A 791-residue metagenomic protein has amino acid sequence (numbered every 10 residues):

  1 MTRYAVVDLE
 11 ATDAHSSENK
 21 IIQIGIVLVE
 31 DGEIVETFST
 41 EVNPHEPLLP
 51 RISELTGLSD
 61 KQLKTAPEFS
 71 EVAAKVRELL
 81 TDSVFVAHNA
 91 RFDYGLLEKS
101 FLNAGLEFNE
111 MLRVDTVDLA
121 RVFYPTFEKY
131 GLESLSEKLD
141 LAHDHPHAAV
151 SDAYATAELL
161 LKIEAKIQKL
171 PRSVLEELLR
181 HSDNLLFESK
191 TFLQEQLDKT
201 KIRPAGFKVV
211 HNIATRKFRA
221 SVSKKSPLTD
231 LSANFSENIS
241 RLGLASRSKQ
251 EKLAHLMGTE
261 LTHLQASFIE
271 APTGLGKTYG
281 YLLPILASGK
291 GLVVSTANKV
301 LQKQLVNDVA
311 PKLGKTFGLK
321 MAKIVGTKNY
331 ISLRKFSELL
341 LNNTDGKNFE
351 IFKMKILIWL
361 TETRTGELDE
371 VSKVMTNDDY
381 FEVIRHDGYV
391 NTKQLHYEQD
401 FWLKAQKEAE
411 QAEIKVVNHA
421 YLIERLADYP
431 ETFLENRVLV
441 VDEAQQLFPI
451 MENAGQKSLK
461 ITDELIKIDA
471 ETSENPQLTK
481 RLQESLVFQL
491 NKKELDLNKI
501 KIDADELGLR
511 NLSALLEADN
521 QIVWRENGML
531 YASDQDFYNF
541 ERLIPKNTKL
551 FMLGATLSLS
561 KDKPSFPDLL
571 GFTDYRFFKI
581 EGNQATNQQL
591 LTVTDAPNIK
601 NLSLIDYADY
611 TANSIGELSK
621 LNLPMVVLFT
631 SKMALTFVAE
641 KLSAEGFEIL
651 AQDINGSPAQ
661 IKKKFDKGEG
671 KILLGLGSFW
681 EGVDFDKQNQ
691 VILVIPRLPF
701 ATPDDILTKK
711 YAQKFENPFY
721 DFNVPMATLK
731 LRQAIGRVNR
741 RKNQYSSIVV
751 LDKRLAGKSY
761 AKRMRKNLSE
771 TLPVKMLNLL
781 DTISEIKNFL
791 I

Functional and structural regions predicted by a protein language model:
T2-L112, P125, K129-H143, H147: Conserved non-catalytic scaffold segment of RNase H-like nuclease domains
V84-R91, G95-F101, F127, G131-F192 (+1 more regions): Acidic, Mg2+-coordinating catalytic module of metal-dependent nucleases/exonucleases that use a two-metal-ion mechanism
K162-N234: Acidic two-metal-ion nuclease catalytic site recognized across multiple nuclease folds, prominently DnaQ/RNase D-T
S236, K299-K303, D308-A412: A substrate-engagement module of RecA-like helicase motors
T262-L283: Walker A/P-loop
K303, T392-E413, H419-S513, W524 (+1 more regions): Signature of the SF2 helicase/ATPase Hel1-core->accessory helical subdomain module
Y389-E410, Y429, D503-S603, L676: A contiguous, basic/glycine-rich beta-loop/short-helix subdomain that forms a polymer-engagement track
D595-L602, S657-L755: Conserved RecA-like P-loop NTPase helicase motor core
